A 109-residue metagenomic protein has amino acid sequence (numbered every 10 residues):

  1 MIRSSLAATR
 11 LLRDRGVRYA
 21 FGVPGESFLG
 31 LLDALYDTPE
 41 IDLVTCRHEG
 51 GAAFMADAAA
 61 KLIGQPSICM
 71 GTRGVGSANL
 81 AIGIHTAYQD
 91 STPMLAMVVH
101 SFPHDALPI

Functional and structural regions predicted by a protein language model:
M1-I109: N-terminal alpha/beta PP-like core and its mobile active-site loop of ThDP/TPP-dependent enzymes
